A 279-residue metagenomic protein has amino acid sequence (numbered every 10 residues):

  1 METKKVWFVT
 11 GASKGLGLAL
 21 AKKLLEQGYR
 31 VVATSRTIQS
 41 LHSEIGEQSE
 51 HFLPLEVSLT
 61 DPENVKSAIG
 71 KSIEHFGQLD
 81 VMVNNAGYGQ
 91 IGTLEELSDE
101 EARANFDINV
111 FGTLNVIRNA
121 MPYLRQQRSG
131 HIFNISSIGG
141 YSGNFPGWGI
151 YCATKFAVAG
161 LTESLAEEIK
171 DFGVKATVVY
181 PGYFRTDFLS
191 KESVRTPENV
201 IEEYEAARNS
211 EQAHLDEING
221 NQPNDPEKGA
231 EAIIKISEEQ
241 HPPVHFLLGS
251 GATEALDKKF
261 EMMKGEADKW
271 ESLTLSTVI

Functional and structural regions predicted by a protein language model:
S13-K14: Conserved glycine-rich cofactor-binding loop
V57-S67, D99: The beta1-alpha1 cofactor-binding region of Rossmann-like NAD(H)/NADP(H)-dependent oxidoreductases
K71-N84, Q90: A glycine-rich helix->loop->beta "capping" turn within Rossmann-like NAD(P)(H)-dependent oxidoreductase domains
T93-L94, E101-R103: Substrate-binding pocket helix/loop in short-chain dehydrogenase/reductase
I117, T154: Active-site helix of classical SDR
S137: Residue(s) in the substrate-gating loop at a strand-loop-helix junction that position the organic substrate next
D171-P242: SDR active-site lid
